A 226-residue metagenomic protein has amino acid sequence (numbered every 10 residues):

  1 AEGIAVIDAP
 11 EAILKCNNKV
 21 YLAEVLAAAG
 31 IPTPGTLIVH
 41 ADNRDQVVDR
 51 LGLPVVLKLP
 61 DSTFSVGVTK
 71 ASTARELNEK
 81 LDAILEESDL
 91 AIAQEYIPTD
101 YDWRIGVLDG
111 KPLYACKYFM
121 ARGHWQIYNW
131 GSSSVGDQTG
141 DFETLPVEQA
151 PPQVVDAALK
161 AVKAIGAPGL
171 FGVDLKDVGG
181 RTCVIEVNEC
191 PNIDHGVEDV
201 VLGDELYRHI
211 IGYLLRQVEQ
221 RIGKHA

Functional and structural regions predicted by a protein language model:
A1-I7, E11-A12, Q46: ATP-binding N-terminal substructure of ATP-dependent carboxylate-amine bond-forming enzymes
I13-W103, P152-D156: Active-site nucleotide/adenylate-binding loops and adjacent lid/helix of ATP-dependent enzymes
V55, P112-Y114, C183-E186: Protein kinase-like catalytic core scaffold
S62, P98-T99, G110, V178-R181: Short strand-connecting beta-turns/loops that link adjacent beta-strands
T69-A161, I165: Phosphate-binding site of ATP-dependent enzymes
Q149, K163, P168, D177-A226: C-terminal active-site "lid" helix and adjoining low-complexity regulatory extension at the edge of ATP-using catalytic
V173-L175: Hydrophobic residue at the +6 position relative to the catalytic HRD Asp in the kinase catalytic loop
